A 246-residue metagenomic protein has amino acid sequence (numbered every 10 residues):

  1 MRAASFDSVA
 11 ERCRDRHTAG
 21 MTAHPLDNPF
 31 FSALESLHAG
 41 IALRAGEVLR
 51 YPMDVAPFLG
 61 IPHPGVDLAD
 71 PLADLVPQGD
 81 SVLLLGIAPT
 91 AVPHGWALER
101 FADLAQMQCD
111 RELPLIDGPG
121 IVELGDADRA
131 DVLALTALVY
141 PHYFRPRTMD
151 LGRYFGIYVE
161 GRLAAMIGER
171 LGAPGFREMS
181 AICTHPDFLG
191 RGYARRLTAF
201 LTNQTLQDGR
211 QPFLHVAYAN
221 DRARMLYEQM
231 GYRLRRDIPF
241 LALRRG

Functional and structural regions predicted by a protein language model:
F6-A91: N-terminal charged segments
S8, R12-L26, D110-H142: Short amphipathic alpha-helix that is part of the acyltransferase structural core
L59-P62, I182-L189: A short, internal acetyl-CoA/4′-phosphopantetheine-binding micro-motif in the GNAT/acyltransferase core
D67-L72, T184, G190-T205, R224-Q229: Conserved acetyl-CoA-binding loop-helix of GNAT-fold acetyltransferases
L85-P89, F213-R224, F240-G246: Conserved beta-strand-loop-alpha-helix junction that forms the acyl-donor binding cleft
T90-W96, R195, Y218-R236: Conserved active-site alpha-helix within GNAT-family acetyltransferase domains
E99-C109, H215, R233-G246: Conserved catalytic-core motifs of GNAT/GCN5-like acyltransferases
Y143-R153, I157-H185: A conserved beta-strand-loop-helix scaffold within acyl/acetyltransferase catalytic domains
